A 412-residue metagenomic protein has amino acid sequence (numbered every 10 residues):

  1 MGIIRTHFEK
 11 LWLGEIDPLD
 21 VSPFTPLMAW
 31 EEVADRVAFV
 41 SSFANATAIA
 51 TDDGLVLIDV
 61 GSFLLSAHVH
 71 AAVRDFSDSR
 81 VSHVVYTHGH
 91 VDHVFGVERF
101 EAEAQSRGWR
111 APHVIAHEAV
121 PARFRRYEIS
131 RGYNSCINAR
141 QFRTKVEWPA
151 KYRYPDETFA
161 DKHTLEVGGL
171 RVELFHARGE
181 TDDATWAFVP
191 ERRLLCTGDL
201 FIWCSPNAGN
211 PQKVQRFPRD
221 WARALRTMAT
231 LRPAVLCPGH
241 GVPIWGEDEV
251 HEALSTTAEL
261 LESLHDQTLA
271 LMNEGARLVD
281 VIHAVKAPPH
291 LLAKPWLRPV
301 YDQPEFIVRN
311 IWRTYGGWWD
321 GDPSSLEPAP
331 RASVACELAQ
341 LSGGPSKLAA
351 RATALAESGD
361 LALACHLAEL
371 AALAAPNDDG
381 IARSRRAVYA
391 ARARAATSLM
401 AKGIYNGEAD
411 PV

Functional and structural regions predicted by a protein language model:
M1-I16: N-terminal non-globular leader segments, chiefly Sec-dependent signal peptides
G2, A270-V412: C-terminal regulatory/interaction regions
G2, L55, S62-L64, T164-E166 (+2 more regions): Metallo-beta-lactamase
F24-S77, W186-G198: Conserved beta-strand hairpin/beta-sheet module of binuclear metal-dependent hydrolase folds, prominently
W30, D53, L64-V114: Active-site metal-binding motif and surrounding structural segment of the metallo-beta-lactamase
R36, I49, D59, V73 (+9 more regions): Divalent metal-coordination and catalytic microenvironments
I58-V60, R80-H90, I115-H117, L195-G198 (+1 more regions): Active-site neighborhood of phospho(di)ester-bond hydrolases with catalytic His/Asp-centered motifs
V120-H176, D220-R232: Metallo-beta-lactamase
